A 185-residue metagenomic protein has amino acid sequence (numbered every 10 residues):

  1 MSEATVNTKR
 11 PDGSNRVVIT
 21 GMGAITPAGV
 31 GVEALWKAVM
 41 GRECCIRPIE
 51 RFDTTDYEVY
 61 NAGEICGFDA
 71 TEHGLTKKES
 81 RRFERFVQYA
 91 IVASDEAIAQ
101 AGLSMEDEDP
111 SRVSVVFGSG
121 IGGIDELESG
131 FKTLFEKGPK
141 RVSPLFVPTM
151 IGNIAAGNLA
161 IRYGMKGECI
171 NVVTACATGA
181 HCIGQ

Functional and structural regions predicted by a protein language model:
M1-E168: Conserved "HGTGT" condensation-loop signature of ketosynthase/thiolase-family condensing enzymes that catalyze
E168-T174: Short loop-beta-helix segment that forms the pyridoxal 5′-phosphate
G179: Short conserved active-site loop signatures built around small residues
C182: Active-site histidine-anchored catalytic micro-motif
Q185: Internal active-site segments that recognize and position negatively charged phosphoryl groups and nucleotide moieties
